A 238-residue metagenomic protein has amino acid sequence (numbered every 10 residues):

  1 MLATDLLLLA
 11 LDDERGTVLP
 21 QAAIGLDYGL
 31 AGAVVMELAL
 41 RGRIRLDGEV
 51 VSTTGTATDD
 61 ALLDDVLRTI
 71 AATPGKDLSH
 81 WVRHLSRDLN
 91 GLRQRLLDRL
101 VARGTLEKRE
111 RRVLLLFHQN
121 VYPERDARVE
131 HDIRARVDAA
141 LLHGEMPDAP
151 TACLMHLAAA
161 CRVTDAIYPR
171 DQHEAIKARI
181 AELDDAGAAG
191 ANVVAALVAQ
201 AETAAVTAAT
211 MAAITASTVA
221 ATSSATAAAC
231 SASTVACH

Functional and structural regions predicted by a protein language model:
M1-L92, T215-A227, A232-H238: Short, amphipathic alpha-helical interface elements at domain boundaries that mediate macromolecular binding
E49-S52, G104-L114: Positively charged, small/polar-rich N-terminal and surface patches that mediate targeting and assembly and bind
V50, Y122-E124, R128, A178 (+1 more regions): Solvent-exposed, well-ordered amphipathic alpha-helical segments that flank/support binding or catalytic loops
G55-R95, A102, L115-C153, A160 (+1 more regions): Short, amphipathic alpha-helical interaction segments positioned at domain boundaries
V101-G104, K108, D165-Y168: Long, hydrophobic, amphipathic alpha-helical segments used as structural scaffolds
L142-H238: Short hydrophobic helical membrane-anchoring segments positioned at the boundary with long low-complexity
